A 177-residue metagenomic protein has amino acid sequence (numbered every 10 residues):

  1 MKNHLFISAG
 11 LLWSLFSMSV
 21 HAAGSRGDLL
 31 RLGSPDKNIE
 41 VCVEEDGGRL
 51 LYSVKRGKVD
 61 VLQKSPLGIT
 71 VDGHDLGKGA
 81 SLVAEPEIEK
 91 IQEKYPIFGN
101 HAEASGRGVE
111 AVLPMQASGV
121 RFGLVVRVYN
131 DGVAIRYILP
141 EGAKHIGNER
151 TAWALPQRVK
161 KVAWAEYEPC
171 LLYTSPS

Functional and structural regions predicted by a protein language model:
M1-S8: Bacterial N-terminal signal peptides that target proteins for export
S8-S17: Bacterial N-terminal signal peptides
V20-G24: Boundary at the C-terminal end of the N-terminal hydrophobic targeting segment
S25-S65, G132: Beta-strand-rich N-terminal accessory domains
P35-V41, K90-F98, V120: Charged, amphipathic alpha-helical segments
V43-E45, G106-Q157: Acidic, contiguous internal or C-terminal segments within carbohydrate-active enzymes that form a structured patch used
K55-Q116, K160-Y167: A low-complexity, Ser/Thr/Gly/Pro-enriched, surface-exposed linker/loop concept that marks segments flanking
Y173-S177: Conserved small/polar residues in nucleotide/adenosyl-binding loops
